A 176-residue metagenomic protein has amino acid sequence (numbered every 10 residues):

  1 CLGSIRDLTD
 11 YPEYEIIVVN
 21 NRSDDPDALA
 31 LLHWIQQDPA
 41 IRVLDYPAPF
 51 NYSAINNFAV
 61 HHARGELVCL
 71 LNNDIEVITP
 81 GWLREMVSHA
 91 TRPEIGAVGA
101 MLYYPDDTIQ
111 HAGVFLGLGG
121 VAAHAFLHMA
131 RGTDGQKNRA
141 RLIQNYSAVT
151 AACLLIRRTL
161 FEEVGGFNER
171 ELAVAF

Functional and structural regions predicted by a protein language model:
R6-A48: Acidic donor-binding segment of Leloir-type glycosyltransferases
N21, L71-D74, N168: Active-site acidic Asp-centered loop
Y46-A63, G81: Glycine-rich, basic loop-to-helix element that forms the pyrophosphate-binding segment of sugar-nucleotide handling
N51-A54, H61, G117-T159: A recurrent flexible, glycine/aromatic-enriched loop bordering the glycosyltransferase active site that acts as
V68: Short aromatic/hydrophobic "clamp" motif used to bind/position activated sugar donors
I75-V121: Conserved donor NDP-sugar-binding/catalytic core segment of glycosyltransferases
E76, I143-F176: Donor nucleotide-sugar recognition loop
